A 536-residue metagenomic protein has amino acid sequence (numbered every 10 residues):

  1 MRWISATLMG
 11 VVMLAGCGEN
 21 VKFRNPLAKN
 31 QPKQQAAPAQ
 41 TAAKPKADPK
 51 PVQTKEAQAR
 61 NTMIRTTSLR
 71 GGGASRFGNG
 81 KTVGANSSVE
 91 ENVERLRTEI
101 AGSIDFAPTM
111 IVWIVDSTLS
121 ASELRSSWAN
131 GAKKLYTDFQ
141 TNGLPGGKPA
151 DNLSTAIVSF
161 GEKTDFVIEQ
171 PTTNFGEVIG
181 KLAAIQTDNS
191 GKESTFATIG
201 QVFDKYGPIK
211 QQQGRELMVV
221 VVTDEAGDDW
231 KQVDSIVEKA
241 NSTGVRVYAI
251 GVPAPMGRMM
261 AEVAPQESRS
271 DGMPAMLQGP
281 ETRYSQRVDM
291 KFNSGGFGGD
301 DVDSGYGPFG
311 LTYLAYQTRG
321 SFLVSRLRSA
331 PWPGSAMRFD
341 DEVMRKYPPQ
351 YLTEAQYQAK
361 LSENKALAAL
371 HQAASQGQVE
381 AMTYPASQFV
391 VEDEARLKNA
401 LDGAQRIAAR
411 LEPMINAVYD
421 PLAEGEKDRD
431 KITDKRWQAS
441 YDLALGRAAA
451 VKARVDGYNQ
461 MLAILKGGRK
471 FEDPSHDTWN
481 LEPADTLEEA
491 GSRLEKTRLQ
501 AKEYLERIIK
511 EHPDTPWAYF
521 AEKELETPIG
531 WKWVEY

Functional and structural regions predicted by a protein language model:
G18-N20: Bacterial signal peptide processing site
Q34-V112, T118-S126: Acidic, polar low-complexity linker/tail segments
I104-E169, I199, M218-V222: Von Willebrand factor
K163-V167, G176-L217, G227-K231, P253-M260: Von Willebrand factor
I209, D228-D229, D428-W437, I509-E522 (+2 more regions): Short solvent-exposed coil/turn linkers within tandem alpha-helical repeat scaffolds
E225-G310: VWA/integrin I-like adhesion module and closely mimicked acidic/polar interface patches used
D271-M414, D420-A423, K427-D434: C-terminal "exit" segments of structured domains
D393-A400, V455-E511, P516, W533-Y536: Short coil/linker segments at helix-helix boundaries
